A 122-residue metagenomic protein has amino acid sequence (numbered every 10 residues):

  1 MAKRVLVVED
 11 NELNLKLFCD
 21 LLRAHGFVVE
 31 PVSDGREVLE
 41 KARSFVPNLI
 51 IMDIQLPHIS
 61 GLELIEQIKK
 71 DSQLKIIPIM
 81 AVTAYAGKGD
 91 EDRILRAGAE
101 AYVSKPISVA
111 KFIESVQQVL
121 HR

Functional and structural regions predicted by a protein language model:
E9: Conserved acidic carboxylate
L13, D34, S60-E66: Acidic catalytic/metal-coordinating carboxylates
K16-A24: Charged docking surfaces used in two-component/phosphorelay signaling
C19, E63, A86-A101, K111-E114: Alpha4 helix (beta4-alpha4-beta5 surface) of REC/receiver domains from two-component response regulators
G26-S33, K41, V103: Short hydrophobic/Thr-rich beta-strand motif most characteristic of the beta2 strand and flanking loop of CheY-like
F45-I51, L56: Active-site beta3 strand of CheY-like receiver
P57, E66, K75, G87: The feature encodes the CheY-like receiver
